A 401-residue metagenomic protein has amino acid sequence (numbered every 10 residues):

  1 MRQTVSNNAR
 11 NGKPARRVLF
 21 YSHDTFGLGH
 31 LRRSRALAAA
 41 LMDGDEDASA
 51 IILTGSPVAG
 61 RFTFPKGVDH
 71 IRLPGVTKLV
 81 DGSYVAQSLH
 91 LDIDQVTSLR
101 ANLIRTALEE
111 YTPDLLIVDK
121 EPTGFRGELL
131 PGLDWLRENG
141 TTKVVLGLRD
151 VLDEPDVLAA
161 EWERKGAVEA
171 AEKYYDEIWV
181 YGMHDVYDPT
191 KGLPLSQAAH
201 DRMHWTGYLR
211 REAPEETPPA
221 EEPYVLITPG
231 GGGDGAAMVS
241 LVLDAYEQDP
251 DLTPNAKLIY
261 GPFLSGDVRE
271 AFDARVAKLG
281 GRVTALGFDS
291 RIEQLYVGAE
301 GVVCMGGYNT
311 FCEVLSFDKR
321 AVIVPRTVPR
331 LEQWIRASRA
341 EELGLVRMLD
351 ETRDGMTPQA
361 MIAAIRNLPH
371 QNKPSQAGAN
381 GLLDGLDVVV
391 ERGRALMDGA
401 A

Functional and structural regions predicted by a protein language model:
R2-S6, Q359-A401: C-terminal amphipathic helix plus adjacent low-complexity, charged tail appended to glycosyltransferase catalytic
P14-S22, A40-Q95, L99-A101, P262: Conserved nucleotide-sugar phosphate-binding/catalytic loop shared by glycosyltransferases and other
S22-R35, G235-A236: A short, glycine/small-residue-rich beta-strand->loop->alpha-helix junction that serves as a flexible
A38, Y208-G301: Donor-nucleotide binding loops and adjacent catalytic segments primarily of GT-B fold Leloir glycosyltransferases
R105-E172: Conserved nucleotide-sugar donor-interacting segment of glycosyltransferase catalytic cores, predominantly GT-B
L148-A237, F263-G266: A nucleotide-sugar donor-handling region in carbohydrate enzymes
R291-I335: A donor-sugar binding/catalytic signature common to diverse glycosyltransferases and related nucleotide-sugar
V328-A364: Change "using UDP/GDP/dTDP sugars" to "using nucleotide sugars
